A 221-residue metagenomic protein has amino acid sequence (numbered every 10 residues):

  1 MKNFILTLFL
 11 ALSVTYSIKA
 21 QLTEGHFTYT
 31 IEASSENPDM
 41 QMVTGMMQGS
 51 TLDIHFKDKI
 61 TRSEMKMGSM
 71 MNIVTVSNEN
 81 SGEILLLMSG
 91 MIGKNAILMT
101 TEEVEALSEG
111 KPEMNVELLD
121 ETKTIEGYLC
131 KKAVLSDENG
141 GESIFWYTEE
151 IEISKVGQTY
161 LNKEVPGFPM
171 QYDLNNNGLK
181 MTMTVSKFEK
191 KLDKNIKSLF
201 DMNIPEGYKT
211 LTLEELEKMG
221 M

Functional and structural regions predicted by a protein language model:
M1-T23, F27: Bacterial Sec-dependent N-terminal signal peptides
L22-M221: Extended soluble regions of mature proteins
